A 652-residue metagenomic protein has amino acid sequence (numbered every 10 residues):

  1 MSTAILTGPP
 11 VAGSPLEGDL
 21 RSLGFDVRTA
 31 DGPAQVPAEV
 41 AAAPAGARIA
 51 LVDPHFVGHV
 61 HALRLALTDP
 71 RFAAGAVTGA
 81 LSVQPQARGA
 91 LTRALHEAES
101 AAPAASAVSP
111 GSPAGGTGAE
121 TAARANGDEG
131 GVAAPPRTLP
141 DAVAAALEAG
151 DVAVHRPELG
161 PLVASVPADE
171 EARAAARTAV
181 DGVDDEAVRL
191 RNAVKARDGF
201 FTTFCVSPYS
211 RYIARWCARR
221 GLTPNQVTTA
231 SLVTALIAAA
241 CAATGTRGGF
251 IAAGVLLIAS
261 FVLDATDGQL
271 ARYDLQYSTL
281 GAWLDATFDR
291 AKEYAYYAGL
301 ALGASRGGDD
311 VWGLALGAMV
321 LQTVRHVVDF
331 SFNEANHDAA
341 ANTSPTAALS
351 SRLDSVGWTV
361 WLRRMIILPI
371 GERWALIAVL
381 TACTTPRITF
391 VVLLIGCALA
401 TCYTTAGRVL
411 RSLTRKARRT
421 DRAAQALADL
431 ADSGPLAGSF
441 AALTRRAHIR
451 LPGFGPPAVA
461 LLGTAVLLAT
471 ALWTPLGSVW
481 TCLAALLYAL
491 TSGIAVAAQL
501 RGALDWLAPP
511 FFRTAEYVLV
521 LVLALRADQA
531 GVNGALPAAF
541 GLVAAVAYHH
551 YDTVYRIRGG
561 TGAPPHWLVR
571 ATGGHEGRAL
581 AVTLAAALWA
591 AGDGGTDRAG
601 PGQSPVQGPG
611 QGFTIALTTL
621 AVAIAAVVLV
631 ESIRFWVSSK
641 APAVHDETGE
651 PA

Functional and structural regions predicted by a protein language model:
M1-A12: N-proximal low-complexity "stem/linker" segments adjacent to membrane-targeting elements
P10, L16-V27: Short, acidic, metal-binding catalytic loop of nucleotide-sugar glycosyltransferases
A30-V36, R272-L280, A304-G308, T384 (+1 more regions): Juxtamembrane helix-boundary/capping and inter-helix hinge elements in multi-pass membrane proteins
V36-P85: Conserved beta-loop-beta/alpha segment of the NTase-like Rossmann-fold superfamily that binds/positions NTPs
G75-R211, F288-A652: A feature for the membrane-embedded catalytic helix bundles of lipid/isoprenoid biosynthetic enzymes
R211-A218, G268, R272-L275, A282 (+3 more regions): Short amphipathic alpha-helical coupling elements at transmembrane boundaries
C217-L222, R501: Membrane interfacial helix-start motif at the N-side
P224-L280, V479-A489, A616-A625: Membrane-embedded alpha-helical segments that form the functional core of polytopic membrane enzymes, especially those
